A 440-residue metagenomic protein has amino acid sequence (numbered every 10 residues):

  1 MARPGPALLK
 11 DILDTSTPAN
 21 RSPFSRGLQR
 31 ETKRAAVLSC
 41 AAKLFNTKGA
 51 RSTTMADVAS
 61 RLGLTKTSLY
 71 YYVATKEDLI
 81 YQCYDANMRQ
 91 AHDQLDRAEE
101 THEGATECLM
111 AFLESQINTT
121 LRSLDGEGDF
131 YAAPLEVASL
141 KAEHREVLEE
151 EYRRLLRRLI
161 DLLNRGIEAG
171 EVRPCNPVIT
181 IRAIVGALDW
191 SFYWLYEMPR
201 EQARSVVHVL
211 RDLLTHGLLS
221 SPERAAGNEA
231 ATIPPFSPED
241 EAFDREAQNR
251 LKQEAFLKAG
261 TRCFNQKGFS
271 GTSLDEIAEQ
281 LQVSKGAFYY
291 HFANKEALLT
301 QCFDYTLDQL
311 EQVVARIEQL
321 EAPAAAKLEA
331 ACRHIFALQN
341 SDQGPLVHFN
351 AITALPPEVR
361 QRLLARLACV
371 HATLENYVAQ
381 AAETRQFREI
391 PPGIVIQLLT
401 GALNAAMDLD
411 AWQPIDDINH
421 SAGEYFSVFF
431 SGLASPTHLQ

Functional and structural regions predicted by a protein language model:
M1-S22, N118-T119, R157, D161-E168 (+5 more regions): C-terminal peripheral helix-coil segments that are non-catalytic and often amphipathic
R3-P4, E107, V147-Y152, E168-A183 (+5 more regions): All-alpha amphipathic helical-bundle segments outside canonical DNA-binding/catalytic cores that form hydrophobic
K33-A41, V58, C83-N87, A91 (+5 more regions): Generic hydrophobic, amphipathic alpha-helix propensity
A36, L44-D78, Q82, A255 (+3 more regions): Helix-turn-helix
Y71, Q309-Q312, A337-W412, D416-S435: C-terminal structured domain segments across diverse proteins
D78, E114-N164, E168-P174, V178 (+3 more regions): Short secondary-structure transition hinges
Q82, D96-G126, T180, I184 (+2 more regions): Hydrophobic alpha-helical connector segments
N87, E171, R211, T215-E223 (+4 more regions): Alpha-helical bundle regulatory/interaction domains
